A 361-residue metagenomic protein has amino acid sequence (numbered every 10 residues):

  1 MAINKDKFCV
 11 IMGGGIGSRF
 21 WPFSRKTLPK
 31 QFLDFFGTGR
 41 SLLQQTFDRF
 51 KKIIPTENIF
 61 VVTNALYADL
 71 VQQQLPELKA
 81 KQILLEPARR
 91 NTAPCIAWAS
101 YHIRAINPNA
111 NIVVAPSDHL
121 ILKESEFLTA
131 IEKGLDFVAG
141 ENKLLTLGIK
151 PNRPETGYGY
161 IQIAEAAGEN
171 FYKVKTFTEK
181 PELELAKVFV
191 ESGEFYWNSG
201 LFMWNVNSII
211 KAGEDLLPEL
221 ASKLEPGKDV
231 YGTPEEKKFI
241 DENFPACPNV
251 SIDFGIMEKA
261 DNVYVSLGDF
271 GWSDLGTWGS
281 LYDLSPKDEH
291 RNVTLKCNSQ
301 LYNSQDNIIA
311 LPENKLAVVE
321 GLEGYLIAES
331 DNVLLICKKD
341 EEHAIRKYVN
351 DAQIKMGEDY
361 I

Functional and structural regions predicted by a protein language model:
M1-D6, V206-I361: Left-handed beta-helix
M1-I11, R19-K26, G37-P116, L122-L128 (+2 more regions): Conserved N-terminal catalytic core of the sugar/cofactor nucleotidyltransferase
I11-G13, V62, V113-P116, T146-K150 (+3 more regions): Short beta-strand segments
L43, A99, D118, I161 (+3 more regions): Residue-level signal for inorganic ion chemistry
V61, L85, V114, L145-L147 (+2 more regions): General beta-strand structural signal in soluble alpha/beta enzymes
E124-P234, K238-D241, Y264, N314 (+1 more regions): Conserved core of the sugar-phosphate nucleotidyltransferase
